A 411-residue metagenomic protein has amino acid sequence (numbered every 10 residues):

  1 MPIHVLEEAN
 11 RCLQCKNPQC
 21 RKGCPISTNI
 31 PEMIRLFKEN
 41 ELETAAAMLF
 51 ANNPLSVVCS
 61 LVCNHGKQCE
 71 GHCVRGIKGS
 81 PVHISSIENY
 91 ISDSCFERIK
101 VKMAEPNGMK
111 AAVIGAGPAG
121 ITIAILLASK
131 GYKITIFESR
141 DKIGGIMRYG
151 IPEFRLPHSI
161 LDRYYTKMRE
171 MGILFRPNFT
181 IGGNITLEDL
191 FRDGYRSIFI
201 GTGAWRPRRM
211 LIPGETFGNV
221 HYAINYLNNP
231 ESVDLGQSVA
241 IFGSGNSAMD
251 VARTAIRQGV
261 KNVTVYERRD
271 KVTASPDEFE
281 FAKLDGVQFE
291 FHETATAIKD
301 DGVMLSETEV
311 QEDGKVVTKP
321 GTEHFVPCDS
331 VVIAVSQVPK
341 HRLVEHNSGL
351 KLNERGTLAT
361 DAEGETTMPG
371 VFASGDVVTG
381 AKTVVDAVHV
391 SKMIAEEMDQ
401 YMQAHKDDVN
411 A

Functional and structural regions predicted by a protein language model:
M1-K110, I200-F217, V287, K299-D301 (+6 more regions): Ferredoxin-type iron-sulfur electron-transfer modules and their immediate structural context
P54, G117-P118, K142, G245-S247 (+1 more regions): Residue-level detector of alpha-helix initiation sites
E88-A104, R163-G183, R206-Q258, L352-T367: Glycine-rich dinucleotide-binding loop and its adjacent helix/turn
M109-T135, A248-I256: N-terminal Rossmann-like FAD-binding beta1-loop-alpha1 element of flavoenzymes
I136, R140-M171, F175, A252-T296 (+1 more regions): Rossmann-like dinucleotide-binding cores of NAD(P)H-dependent redox enzymes
P177-D193, H292-G302, T308-E309: A conserved short coil-to-beta-strand element within the FAD-binding core of flavoproteins
T216-G236, D313-A381: FAD-site-proximal beta/loop scaffold in flavoenzymes
